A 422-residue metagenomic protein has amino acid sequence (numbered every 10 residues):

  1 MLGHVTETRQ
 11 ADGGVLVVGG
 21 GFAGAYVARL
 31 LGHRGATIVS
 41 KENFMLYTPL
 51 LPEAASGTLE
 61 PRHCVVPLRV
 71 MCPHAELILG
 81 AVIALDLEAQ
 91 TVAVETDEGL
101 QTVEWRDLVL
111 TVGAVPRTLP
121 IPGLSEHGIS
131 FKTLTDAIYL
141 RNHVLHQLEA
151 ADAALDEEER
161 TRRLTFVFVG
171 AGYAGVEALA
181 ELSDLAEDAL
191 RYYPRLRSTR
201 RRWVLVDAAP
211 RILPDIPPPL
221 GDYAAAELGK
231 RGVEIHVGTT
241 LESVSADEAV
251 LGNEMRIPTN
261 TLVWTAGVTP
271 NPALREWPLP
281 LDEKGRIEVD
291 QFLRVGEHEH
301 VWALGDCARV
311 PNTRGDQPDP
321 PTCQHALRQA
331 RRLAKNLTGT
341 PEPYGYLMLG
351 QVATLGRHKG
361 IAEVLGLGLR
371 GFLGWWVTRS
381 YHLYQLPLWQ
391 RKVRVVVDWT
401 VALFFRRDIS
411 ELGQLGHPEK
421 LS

Functional and structural regions predicted by a protein language model:
L2, Q10-D12, H325, Q329-S422: C-terminal, flexible cofactor-proximal segment of oxidoreductases
L2-L79, I83-A84, F166, Y173-I216 (+1 more regions): Beta1-alpha1 glycine-rich phosphate/pyrophosphate-binding loop at the start of Rossmann-like nucleotide-binding domains
L2-Q10, E76-V167, V263: FAD-binding core/adjacent interface of flavoenzyme oxidoreductases
G20, T96, V112-G113, N253 (+1 more regions): Glycine-rich, N-terminal phosphate-binding loop of Rossmann-like dinucleotide-binding domains
A23, G113-P116, L179, V268-P270: Short glycine-rich anion-binding loops that position phosphate/pyrophosphate groups of nucleotides and phosphorylated
V27-L30, L140-A151, E177-L190, A334-T340: Short, well-ordered amphipathic alpha-helices
L77-T91, S183-Q291, V295-E297: A Rossmann-like FAD-binding core segment of flavoenzymes
E126-D156, D247-V250, R256-R328: FAD-site-proximal beta/loop scaffold in flavoenzymes
